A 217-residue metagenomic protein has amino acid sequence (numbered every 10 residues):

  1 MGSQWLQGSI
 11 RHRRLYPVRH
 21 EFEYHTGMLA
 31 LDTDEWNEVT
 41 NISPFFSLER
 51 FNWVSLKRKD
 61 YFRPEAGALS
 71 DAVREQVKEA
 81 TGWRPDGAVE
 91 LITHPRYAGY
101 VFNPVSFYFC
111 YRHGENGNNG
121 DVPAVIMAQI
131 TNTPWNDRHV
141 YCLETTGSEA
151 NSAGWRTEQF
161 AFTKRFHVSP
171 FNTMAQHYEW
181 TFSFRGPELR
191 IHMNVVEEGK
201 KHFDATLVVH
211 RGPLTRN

Functional and structural regions predicted by a protein language model:
M1-N217: Mature, function-bearing regions of proteins
